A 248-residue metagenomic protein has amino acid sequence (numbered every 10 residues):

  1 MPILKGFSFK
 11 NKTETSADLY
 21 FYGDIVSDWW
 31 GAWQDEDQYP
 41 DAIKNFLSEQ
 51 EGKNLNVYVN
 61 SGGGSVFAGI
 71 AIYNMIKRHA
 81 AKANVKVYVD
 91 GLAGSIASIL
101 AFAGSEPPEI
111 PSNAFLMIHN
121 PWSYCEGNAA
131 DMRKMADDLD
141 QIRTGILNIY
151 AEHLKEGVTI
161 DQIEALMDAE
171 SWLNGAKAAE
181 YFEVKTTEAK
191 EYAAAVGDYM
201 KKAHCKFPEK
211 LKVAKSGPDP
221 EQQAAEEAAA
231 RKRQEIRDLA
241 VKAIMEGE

Functional and structural regions predicted by a protein language model:
M1-I96, G104-E248: N-terminal organellar transit peptides
